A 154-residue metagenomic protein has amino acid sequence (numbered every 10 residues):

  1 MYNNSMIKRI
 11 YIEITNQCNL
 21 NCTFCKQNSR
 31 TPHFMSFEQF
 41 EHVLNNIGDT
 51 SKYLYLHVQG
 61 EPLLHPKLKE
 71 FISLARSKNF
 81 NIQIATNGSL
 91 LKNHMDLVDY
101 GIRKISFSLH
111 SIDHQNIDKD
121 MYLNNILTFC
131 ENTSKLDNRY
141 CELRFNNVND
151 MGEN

Functional and structural regions predicted by a protein language model:
M1-K104, Q115-D120: Conserved alpha-helical substructure of the radical SAM core
N46, L74, N125-N132: Amphipathic alpha-helical segments that form well-ordered structural scaffolds and often line/cohere around active
I84, K92-N93, N124-L127, L143-F145: Hydrophobic transmembrane signal anchors and adjacent membrane-proximal interface regions, especially in viral
F107: Conserved phosphate-donor/acceptor-positioning beta-strand/loop module used by diverse small-molecule
I112, T128-N154: Conserved strand-turn element in the central/C-terminal portion of the radical SAM core barrel that lines
